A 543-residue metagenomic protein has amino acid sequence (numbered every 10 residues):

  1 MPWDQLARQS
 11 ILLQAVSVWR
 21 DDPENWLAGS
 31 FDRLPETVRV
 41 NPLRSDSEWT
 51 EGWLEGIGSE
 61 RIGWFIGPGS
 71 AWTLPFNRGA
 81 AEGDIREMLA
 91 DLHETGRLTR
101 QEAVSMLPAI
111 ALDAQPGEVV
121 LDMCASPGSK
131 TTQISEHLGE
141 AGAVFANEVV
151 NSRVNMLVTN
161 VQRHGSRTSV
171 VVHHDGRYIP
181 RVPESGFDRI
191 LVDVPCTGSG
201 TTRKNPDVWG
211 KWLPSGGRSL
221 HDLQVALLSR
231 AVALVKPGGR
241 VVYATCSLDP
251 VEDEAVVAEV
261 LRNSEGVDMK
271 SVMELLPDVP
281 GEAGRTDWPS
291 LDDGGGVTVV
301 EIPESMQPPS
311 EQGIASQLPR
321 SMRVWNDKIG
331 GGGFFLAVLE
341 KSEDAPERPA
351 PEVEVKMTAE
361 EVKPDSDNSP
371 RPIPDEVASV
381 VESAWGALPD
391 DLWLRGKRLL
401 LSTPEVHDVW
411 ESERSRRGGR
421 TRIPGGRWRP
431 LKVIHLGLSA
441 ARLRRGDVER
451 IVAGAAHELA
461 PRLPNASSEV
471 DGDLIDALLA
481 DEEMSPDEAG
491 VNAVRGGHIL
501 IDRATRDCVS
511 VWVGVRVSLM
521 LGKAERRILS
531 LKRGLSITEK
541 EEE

Functional and structural regions predicted by a protein language model:
M1-I57, A315, G330-F335, E340-E543: Polybasic, low-complexity RNA-engagement segments
G117-S126: Conserved class I S-adenosyl-L-methionine
P127-E140: Conserved SAM-binding loop of SAM-dependent methyltransferases across substrates and taxa, primarily the Class I
G139, V235-P237: Helix-to-beta-strand junctions that scaffold the AdoMet/dcAdoMet cofactor pocket in Class I SAM-dependent enzymes
A141-F145: Short beta-strand element of Class I
N147-E184: S-adenosyl-L-methionine
S152, S185-R230, K236, V242 (+2 more regions): Mobile active-site "lid"/loop adjacent to the S-adenosyl-L-methionine
R240, L248-L399: Class I S-adenosyl-L-methionine
